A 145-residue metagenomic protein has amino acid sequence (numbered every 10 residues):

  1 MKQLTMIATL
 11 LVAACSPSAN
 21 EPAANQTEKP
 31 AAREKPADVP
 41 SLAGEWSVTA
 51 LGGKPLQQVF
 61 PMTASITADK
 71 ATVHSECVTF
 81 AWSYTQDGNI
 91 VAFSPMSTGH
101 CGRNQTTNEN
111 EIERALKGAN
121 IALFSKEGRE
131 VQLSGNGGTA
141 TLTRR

Functional and structural regions predicted by a protein language model:
M1-A13: Sec-dependent bacterial lipoprotein signal peptides
C15-R145: Lipid interaction determinants
